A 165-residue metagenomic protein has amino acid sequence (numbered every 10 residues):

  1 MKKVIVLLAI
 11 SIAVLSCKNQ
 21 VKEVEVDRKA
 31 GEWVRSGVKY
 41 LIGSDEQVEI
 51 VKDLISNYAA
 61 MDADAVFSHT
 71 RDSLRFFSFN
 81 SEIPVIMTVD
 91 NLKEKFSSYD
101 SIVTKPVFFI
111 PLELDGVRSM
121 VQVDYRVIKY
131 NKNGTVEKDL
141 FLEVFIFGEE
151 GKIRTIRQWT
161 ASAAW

Functional and structural regions predicted by a protein language model:
M1-V4, K18-N19: Positively charged n-region of N-terminal signal peptides that target proteins for export
I5-A9: Sec-dependent signal peptide hydrophobic core
A13-S16: C-terminal motif of bacterial Sec signal peptides marking the signal peptidase cleavage site
K18-A60: Short, low-complexity N-terminal intrinsically disordered segments enriched in polar/charged residues
V21-V24, K138-W165: Short beta-strand edge/turn micro-motifs at domain boundaries
A60-F77: Short, well-ordered alpha-helical segments enriched in acidic and aromatic residues
S73-V103: Short solvent-exposed beta->alpha transition segments
L92-N133: Surface-exposed, charged secondary-structure patches
